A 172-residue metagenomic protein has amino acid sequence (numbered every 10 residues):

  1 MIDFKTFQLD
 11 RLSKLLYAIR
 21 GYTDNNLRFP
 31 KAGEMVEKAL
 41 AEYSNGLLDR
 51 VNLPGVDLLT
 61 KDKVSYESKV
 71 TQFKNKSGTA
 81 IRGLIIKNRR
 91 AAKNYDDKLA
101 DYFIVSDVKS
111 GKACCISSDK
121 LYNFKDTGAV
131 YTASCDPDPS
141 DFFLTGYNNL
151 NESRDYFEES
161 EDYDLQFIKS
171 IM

Functional and structural regions predicted by a protein language model:
M1-M172: Nucleic-acid endonuclease domains
